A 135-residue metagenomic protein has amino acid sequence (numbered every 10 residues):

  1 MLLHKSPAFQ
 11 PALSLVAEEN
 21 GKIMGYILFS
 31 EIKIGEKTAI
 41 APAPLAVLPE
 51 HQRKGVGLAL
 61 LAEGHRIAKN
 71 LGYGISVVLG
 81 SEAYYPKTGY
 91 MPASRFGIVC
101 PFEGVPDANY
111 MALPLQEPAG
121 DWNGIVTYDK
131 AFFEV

Functional and structural regions predicted by a protein language model:
M1-L28: Active-site rim helix/loop that mediates acceptor-substrate recognition in acyltransferases
E19-G21, E50, P114-P118: Short loop segments at secondary-structure junctions
K22, L48-A59, L71, K87-T88: Conserved glycine-rich acetyl-CoA-binding loop
I32-P42, Q52: A conserved beta-turn-beta hairpin within the catalytic core of GNAT-like acetyltransferases that forms part
P42, V47, R53-R66, V77-V78: Conserved acetyl-CoA-binding loop-helix of GNAT-fold acetyltransferases
N70-G74, G80-V105: Conserved active-site alpha-helix within GNAT-family acetyltransferase domains
C100-V135: C-terminal "cap" of GNAT-fold acetyltransferases
